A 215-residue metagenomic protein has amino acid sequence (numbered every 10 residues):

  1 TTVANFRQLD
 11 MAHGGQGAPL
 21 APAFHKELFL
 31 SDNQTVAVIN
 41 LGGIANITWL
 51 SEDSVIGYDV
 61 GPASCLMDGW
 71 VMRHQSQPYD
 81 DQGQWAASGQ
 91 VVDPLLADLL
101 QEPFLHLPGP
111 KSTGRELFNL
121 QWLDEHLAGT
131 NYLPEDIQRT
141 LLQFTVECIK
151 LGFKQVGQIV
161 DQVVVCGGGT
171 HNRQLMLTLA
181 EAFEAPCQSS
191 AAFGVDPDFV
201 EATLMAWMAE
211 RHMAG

Functional and structural regions predicted by a protein language model:
F6-P78: Phosphate-binding/catalytic loop of phosphoryl-transfer enzymes
H25-L30, Q143-K154, E210: Generic structural signal for well-ordered alpha-helical scaffold segments
I56-V146, K150, H212: Conserved ATP-utilizing enzyme core subdomain
T130, K150-D161: Phosphate/pyrophosphate-binding loops at sites that engage ATP/ADP/AMP, CoA/4′-phosphopantetheine, polyphosphate
I137, G152-V156, L179, S189 (+2 more regions): Non-transmembrane, aqueous-exposed alpha-helical and coiled segments at domain scale
Q143, Q188-G215: Glycine-rich phosphate-binding/hydrolytic loop that grips phosphoryl groups
V160-A180: Glycine-rich phosphate-binding loops at beta-strand->alpha-helix junctions
